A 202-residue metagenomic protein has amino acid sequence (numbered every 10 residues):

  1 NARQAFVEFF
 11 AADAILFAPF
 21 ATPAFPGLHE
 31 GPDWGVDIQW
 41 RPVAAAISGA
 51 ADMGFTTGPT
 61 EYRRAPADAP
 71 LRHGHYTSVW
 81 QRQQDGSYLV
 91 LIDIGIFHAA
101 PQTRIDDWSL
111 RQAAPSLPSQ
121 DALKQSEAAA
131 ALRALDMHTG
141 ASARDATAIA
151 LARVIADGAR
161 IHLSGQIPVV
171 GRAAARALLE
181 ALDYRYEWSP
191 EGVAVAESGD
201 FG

Functional and structural regions predicted by a protein language model:
N1-A12, H98-I149, R153-V154: Short, low-complexity N-terminal intrinsically disordered segments enriched in polar/charged residues
N1-R3, D13-F20, R41-Y62, S78-Q81 (+2 more regions): The feature marks the first
A2-G27, S142-S164, V169-R172: Short, well-ordered alpha-helical segments enriched in acidic and aromatic residues
I15, I92-I94, A194: Residues embedded in well-ordered beta-strands within globular domains across many folds
P19-F20, P59, D93-G95, S164: Active-site-proximal beta-strand/loop segments in catalytic clefts of secreted hydrolases
F20, P70-L71, S126-A134, D145-A146 (+2 more regions): Soluble non-cytosolic domains of exported or imported proteins
L28-H73, A173-G202: Surface-exposed, charged secondary-structure patches
L71-R111, G202: Short beta-strand edge/turn micro-motifs at domain boundaries
